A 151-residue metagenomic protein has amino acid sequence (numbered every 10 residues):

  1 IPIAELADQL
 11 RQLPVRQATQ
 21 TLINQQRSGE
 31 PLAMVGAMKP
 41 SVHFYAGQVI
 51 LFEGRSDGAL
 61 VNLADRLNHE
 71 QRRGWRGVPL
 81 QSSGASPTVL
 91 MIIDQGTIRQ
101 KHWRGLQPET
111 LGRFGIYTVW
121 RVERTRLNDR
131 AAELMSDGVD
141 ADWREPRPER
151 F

Functional and structural regions predicted by a protein language model:
I1-Q100, L106-G115, R121, A141-R150: Short periplasmic/luminal acceptor-recognition loop of GT-C membrane glycosyltransferases, typified by
W120-R126: Conserved beta strand-loop-helix elements of the APE1-like EEP
N128-A132: Membrane-integral, polyisoprenol-dependent glycosyltransferases of the GT-C/oligosaccharyltransferase superfamily
M135-A141: A general structural signal for short secondary-structure boundary/capping elements
